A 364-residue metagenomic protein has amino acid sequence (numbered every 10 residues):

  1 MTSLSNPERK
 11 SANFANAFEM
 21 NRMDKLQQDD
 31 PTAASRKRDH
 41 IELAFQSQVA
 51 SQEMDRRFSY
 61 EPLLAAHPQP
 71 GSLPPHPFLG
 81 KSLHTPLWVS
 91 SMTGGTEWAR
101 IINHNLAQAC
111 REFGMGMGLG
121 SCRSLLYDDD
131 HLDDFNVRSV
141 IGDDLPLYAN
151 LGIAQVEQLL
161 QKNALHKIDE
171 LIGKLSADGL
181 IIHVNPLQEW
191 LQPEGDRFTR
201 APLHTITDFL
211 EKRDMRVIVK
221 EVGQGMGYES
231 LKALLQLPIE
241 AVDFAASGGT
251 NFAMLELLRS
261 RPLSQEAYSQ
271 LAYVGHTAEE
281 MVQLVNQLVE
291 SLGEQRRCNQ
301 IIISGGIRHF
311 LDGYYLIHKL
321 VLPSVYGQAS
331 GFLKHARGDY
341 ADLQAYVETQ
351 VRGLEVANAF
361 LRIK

Functional and structural regions predicted by a protein language model:
T2-Q155, G353-A357, R362: N-terminal capping/small domains of soluble enzymes
S3-N6, A12-A50, S264-N299, R308-K364: Alpha/beta catalytic cores of nucleotide-metabolism and tRNA/nucleoside-modifying enzymes
L83, R123, Y228, G248-F252 (+2 more regions): Short, flexible micro-motifs
V89-M92, K220-V222, S304-G305: Short His-Asn-centered micro-motif
G94-G95, A154, L187-W190, L333-K334: A short, flexible beta-alpha/helix-coil linker loop
G95-T96, S124-Y127, G223-G225, G306-H309: Gly/Ser/Thr-rich loops at beta-strand to alpha-helix junctions that form or flank small-molecule/cofactor-binding
A107-Q108, P146-L147, Q155-I302, L311-Q328: Alpha/beta enzyme core
G120, A149, A246, G327-A336: A generic structural motif
